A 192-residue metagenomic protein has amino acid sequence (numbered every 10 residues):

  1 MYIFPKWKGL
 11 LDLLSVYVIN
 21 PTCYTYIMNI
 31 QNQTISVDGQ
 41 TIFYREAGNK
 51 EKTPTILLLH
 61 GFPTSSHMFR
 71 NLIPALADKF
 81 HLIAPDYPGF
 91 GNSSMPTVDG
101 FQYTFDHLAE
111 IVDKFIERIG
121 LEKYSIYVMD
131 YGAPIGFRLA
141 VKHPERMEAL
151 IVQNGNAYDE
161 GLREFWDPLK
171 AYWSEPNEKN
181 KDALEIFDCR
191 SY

Functional and structural regions predicted by a protein language model:
I3, V16-V18: Short hydrophobic alpha-helical segments enriched in small aliphatic residues
M28-I30, Q40-I42, G48-K50, T55 (+4 more regions): Flexible "cap/lid" subdomain of the alpha/beta-hydrolase fold that forms the substrate-access gate
F62-I73: The serine-hydrolase catalytic nucleophile loop
A77-D86: Active-site machinery of serine-nucleophile hydrolases
